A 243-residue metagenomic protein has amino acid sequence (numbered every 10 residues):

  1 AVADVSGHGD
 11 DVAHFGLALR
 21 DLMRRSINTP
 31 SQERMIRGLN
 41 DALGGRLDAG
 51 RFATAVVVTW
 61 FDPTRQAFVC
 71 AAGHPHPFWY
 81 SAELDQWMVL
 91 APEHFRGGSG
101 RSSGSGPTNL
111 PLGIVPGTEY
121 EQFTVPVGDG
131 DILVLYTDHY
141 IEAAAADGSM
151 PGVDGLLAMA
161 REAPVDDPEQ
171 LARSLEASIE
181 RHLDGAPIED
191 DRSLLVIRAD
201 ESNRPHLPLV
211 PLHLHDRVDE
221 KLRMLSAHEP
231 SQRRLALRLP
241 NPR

Functional and structural regions predicted by a protein language model:
A1-R243: Conserved subregion of the PPM/PP2C metallophosphatase catalytic domain
